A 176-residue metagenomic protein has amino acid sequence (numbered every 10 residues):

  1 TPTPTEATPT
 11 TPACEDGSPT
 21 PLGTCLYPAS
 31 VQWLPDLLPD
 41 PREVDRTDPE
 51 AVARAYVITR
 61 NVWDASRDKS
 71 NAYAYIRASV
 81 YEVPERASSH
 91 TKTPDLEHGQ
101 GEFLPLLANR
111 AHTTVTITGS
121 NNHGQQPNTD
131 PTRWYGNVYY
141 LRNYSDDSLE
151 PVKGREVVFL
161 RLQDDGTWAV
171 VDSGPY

Functional and structural regions predicted by a protein language model:
T1-W33: Amphipathic, hydrophobic N-terminal targeting peptides for secretion and organelle import
L26-F103: Core segments of small alpha/beta cavity-forming domains
D68-Y176: Structured, amphipathic secondary-structure segments that form assembly/contact surfaces in multi-subunit
